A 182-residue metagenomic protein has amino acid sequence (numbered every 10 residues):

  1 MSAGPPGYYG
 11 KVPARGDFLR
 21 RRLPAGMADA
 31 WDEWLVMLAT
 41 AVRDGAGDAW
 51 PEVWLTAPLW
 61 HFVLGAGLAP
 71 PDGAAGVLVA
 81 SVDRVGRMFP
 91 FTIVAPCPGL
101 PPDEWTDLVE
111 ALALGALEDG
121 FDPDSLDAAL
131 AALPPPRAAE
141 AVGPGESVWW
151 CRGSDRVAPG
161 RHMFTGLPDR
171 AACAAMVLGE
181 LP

Functional and structural regions predicted by a protein language model:
S2-T56: N-terminal ordered "arm"
G4-F18, R22, G65-P182: Long protein-protein interaction modules used by eukaryotic assembly/scaffold proteins
W31-W34, W50, W60, V148-D155 (+1 more regions): Tryptophan-centered motif/residue detector
V42-S81: Short, structured protein-protein interaction patches enriched in aromatics and acidic/basic residues, typified by
